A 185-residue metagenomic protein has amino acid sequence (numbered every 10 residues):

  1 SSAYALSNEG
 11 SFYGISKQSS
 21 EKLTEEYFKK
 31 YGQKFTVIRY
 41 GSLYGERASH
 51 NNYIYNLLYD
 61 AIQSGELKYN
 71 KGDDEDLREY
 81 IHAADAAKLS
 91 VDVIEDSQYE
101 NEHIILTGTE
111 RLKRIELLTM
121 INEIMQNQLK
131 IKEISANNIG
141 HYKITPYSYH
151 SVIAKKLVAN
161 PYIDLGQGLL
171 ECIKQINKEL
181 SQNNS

Functional and structural regions predicted by a protein language model:
S1-A3, R39-G41, T107: Active-site beta-alpha turn of Rossmann-fold NAD(P)-dependent dehydrogenases/reductases
S1-G14: Conserved Rossmann-fold NAD(P)-dependent oxidoreductase catalytic core, especially the SDR/UDP-sugar
L6, Y44, E110: Feature marks short, surface-exposed loop/turn motifs that line or immediately flank catalytic pockets and channel
G10-Y13, R47-H50, I81, K143: Short, solvent-exposed loop/turn segments at secondary-structure boundaries
F12, S20, H50, R114 (+1 more regions): Conserved donor sugar-nucleotide recognition element shared by glycan-biosynthetic enzymes
Q18, K22-L77, A83-A87, V91-D92 (+1 more regions): NAD(P)-dependent short-chain dehydrogenase/reductase
G65-S185: C-terminal substrate-binding subdomain of Rossmann-fold SDR/epimerase-dehydratase oxidoreductases
